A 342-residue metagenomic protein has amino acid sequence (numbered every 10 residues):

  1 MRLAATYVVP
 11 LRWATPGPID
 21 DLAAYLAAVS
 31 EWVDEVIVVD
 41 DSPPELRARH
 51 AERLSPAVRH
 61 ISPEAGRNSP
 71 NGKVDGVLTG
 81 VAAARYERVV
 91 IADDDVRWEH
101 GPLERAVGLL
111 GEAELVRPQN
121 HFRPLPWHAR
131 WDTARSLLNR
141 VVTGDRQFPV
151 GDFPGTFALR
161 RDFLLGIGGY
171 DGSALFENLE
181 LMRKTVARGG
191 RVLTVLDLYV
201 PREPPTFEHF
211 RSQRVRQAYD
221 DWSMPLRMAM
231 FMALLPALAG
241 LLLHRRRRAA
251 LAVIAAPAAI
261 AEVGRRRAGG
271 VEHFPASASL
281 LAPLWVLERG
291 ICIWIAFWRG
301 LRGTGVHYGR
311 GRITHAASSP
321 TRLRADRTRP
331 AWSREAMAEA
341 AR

Functional and structural regions predicted by a protein language model:
M1-A27: N-proximal low-complexity "stem/linker" segments adjacent to membrane-targeting elements
A24-G66: Acidic donor-binding segment of Leloir-type glycosyltransferases
H60-T79, A106-G166, R211-V215, A278-R289 (+2 more regions): Long helical/loop segments within the catalytic core of UDP-sugar-dependent glycosyltransferases, especially the large
R85-R88: Short acidic donor-binding loop at the edge of a beta-strand
D94-G108: Acidic donor-binding/catalytic loop of UDP-sugar-dependent glycosyltransferases, especially processive GT2
R117, H121-A134, L165, Y170-M228 (+2 more regions): Catalytic donor/gating beta->alpha subdomain of glycosyltransferases that bind UDP-sugars
M232-G305: Membrane-embedded multi-pass helical conduit in multi-pass membrane proteins, especially envelope-biosynthetic
